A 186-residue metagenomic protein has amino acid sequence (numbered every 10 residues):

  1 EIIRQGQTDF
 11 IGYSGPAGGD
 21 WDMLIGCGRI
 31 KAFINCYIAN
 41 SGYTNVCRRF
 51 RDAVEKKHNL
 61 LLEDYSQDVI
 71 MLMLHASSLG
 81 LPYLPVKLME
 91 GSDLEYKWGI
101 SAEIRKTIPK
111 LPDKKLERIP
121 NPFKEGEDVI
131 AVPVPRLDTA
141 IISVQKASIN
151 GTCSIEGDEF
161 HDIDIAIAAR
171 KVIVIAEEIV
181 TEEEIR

Functional and structural regions predicted by a protein language model:
E1-R186: Conserved alpha/beta enzyme-core scaffold
